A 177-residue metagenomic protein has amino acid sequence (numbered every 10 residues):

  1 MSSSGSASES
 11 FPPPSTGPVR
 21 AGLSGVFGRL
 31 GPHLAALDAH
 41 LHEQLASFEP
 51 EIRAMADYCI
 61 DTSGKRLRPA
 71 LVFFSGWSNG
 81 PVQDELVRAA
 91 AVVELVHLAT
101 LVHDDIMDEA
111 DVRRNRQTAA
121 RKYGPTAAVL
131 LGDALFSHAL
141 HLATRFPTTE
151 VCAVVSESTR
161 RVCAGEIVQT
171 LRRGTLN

Functional and structural regions predicted by a protein language model:
M1-H42: N-terminal amphipathic/basic leader segments beginning at the initiator methionine
P32-A36, H42-N177: Mg2+-dependent prenyl diphosphate-binding active-site environment of isoprenoid biosynthetic enzymes
